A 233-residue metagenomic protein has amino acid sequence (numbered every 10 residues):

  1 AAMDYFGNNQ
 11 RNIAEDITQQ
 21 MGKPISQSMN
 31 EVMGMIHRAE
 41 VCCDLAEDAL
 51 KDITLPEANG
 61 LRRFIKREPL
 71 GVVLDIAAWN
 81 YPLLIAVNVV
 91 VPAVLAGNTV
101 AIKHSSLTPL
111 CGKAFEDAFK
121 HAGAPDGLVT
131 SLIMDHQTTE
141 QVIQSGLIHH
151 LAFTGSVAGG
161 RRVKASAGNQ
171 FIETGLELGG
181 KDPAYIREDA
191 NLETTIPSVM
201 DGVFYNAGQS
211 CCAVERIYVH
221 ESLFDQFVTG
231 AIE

Functional and structural regions predicted by a protein language model:
A1-L61: N-terminal Rossmann-like NAD(P)+-binding subdomain of aldehyde/semialdehyde dehydrogenases
A2, I17, A39, G97 (+5 more regions): Residue-level signal for inorganic ion chemistry
T54-D126, F171, E193: Conserved small-residue-rich beta-alpha loop and adjacent elements that most often cradle the phosphate/pyrophosphate
R62-R63, T130-H149: A structured beta-alpha segment of the ubiquitous adenosine-cofactor-binding alpha/beta core
V91, H149-T154: Periplasmic-binding protein-like
N98, K103-S105, I133, T154 (+1 more regions): Short beta->alpha connector loops at strand-helix junctions that form conserved, small/polar/Pro-enriched
G112-H121, H136-S145, A158-N169, Y185-A190: Active-site pre-lysine segment of PLP-dependent enzymes
A158-E233: ALDH superfamily catalytic-core signature
